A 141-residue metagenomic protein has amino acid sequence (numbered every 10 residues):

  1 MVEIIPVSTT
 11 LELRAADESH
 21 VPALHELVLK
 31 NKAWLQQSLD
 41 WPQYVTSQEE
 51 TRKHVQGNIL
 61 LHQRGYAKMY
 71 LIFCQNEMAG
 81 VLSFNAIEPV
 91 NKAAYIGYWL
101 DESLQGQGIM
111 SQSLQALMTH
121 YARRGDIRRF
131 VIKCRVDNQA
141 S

Functional and structural regions predicted by a protein language model:
M1, Q56-G57: A generic local structural motif
M1-A23, L27-W34, L71-S141: Acyl-donor (CoA/ACP) binding surface of acyl/acetyltransferases
Q36-Q56: Conserved GNAT-fold acetyl-CoA-binding loop/helix
L60-G65: Short loop/turn motifs at secondary-structure junctions and domain boundaries
A67-M69: PAS and PAS-like sensory modules
